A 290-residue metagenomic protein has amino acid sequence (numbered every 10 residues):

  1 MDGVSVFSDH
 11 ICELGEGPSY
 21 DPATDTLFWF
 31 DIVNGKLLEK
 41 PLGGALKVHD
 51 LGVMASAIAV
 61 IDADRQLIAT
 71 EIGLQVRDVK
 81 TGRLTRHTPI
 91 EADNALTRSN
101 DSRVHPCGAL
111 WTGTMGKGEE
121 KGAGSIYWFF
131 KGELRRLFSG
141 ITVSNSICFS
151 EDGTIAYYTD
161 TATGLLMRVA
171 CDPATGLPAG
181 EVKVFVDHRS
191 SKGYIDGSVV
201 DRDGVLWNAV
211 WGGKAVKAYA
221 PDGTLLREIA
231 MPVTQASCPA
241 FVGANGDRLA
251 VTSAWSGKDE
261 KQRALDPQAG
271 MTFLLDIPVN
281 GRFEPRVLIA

Functional and structural regions predicted by a protein language model:
G3-D9, G44-D50, T85-A92, E133-S139 (+2 more regions): A short beta-strand motif characteristic of beta-propeller blades
H10-T24, G52-L67, D93-A109, F138-I155 (+3 more regions): Beta-rich, blade/repeat-based domains predominating in secreted/periplasmic proteins but also intracellular
P22, L27-I32, L67-I72, L110-E120 (+3 more regions): Conserved beta-strand positions in repeat-built beta-propeller and related beta-rich domains
K36-L38, G73-Q75, G124-Y127, L165-M167 (+2 more regions): A short loop-to-beta-strand structural motif that recurs across blades of beta-propeller domains
L42, D62-D64, V79-K80, Y127-E133 (+6 more regions): Flexible "stalk/tail and boundary" regions
G82-L137: Hydrophobic alpha-helical segments and helix pairs
V169-L177, I277-R282: Short loop/turn segments immediately following beta-strands, especially the blade-tip and inter-blade linker loops
A240-A290: Blade-level signature of beta-propeller repeat domains, shared across WD40, Kelch, NHL, RCC1 and BNR/Asp-box propellers
